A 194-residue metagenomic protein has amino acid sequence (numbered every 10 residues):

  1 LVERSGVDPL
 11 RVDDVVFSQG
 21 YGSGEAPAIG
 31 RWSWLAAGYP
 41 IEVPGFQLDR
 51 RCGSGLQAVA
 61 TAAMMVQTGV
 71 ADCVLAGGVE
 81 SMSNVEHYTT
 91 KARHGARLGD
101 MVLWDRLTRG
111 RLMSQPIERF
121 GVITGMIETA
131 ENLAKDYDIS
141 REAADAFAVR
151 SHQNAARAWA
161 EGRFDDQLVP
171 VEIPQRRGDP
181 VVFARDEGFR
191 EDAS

Functional and structural regions predicted by a protein language model:
L1-R11, L133-D138: Phosphate/pyrophosphate-binding loops at sites that engage ATP/ADP/AMP, CoA/4′-phosphopantetheine, polyphosphate
S5, Q19, A37, G77-V79 (+3 more regions): Fold-independent oxyanion-binding glycine-rich loops and adjacent beta-strand/coil segments at enzyme active sites
V7-L10, G24, A28, G53-Q57 (+6 more regions): Conserved active-site and cofactor/substrate-binding residues in soluble primary-metabolism enzymes
P9-S18, P44-D49, V74-G78, A143-R150 (+1 more regions): Beta-strand segments within the central parallel beta-sheet cores of soluble alpha/beta enzyme folds
V15-V74, T108-G110, F120-M126, E191-S194: Conserved catalytic cysteine-centered active-site region of acyl-thioester-dependent Claisen-condensing enzymes
R50-E80, E128, A134-R163: Active-site-proximal alpha-helical scaffold in enzymes
C73-L133, R190: Flexible glycine-/small-residue-enriched beta->alpha junction loops that bind anionic phosphate/pyrophosphate groups
A143-S194: N-terminal extracellular/periplasmic Venus flytrap/periplasmic-binding protein-like
